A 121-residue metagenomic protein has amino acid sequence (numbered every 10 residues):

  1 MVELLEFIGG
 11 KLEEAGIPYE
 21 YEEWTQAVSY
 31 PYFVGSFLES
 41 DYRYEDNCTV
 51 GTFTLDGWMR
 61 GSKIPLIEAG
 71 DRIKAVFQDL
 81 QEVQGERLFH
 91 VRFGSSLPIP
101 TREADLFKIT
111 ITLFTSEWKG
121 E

Functional and structural regions predicted by a protein language model:
M1-E23, A27, F37-E121: Charged, amphipathic alpha-helical segments and their flanking helix caps
P31-V34: Low-complexity, acidic Ser/Thr/Pro/Gly-rich terminal tails and inter-domain linkers that flank the onset of structured
